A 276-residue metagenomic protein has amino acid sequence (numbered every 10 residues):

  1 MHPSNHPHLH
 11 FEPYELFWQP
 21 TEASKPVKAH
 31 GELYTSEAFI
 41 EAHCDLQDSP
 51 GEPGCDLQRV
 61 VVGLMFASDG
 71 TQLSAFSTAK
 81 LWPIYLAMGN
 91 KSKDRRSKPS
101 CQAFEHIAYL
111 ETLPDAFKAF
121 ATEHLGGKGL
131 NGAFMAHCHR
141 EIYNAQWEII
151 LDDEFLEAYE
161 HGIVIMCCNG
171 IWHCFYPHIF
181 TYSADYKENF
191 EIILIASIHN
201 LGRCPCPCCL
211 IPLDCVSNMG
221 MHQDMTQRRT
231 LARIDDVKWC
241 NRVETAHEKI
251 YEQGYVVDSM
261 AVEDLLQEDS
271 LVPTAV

Functional and structural regions predicted by a protein language model:
H2-S68, H106, F117-W147, L151-V276: Charged (Asp/Glu and Lys/Arg) segments that form or flank catalytic channels of large polymer- and nucleotide-handling
G70-K118: Acidic, metal-ligating active-site segments
